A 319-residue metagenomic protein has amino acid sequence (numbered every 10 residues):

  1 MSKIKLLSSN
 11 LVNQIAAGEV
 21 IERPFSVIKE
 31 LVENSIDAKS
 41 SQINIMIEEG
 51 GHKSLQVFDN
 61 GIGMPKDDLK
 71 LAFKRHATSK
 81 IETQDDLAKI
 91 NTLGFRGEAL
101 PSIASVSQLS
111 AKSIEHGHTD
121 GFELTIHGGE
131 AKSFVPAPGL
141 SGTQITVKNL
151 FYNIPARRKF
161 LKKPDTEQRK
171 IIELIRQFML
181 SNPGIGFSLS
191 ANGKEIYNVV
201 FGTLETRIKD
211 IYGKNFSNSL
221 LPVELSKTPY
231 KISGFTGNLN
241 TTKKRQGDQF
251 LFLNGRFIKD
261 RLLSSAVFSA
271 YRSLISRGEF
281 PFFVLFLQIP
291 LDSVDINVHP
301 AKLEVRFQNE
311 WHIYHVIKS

Functional and structural regions predicted by a protein language model:
M1-S319: N-terminal phosphate-binding caps/lids of nucleotide- and nucleic-acid-binding domains
